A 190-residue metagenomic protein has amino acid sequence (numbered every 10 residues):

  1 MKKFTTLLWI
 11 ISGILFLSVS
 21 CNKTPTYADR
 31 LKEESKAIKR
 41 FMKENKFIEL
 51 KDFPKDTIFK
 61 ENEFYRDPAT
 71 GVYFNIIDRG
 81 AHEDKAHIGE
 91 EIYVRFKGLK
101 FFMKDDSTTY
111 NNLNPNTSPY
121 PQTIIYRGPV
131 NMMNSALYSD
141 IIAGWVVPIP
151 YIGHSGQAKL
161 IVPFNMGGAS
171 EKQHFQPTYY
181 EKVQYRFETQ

Functional and structural regions predicted by a protein language model:
M1-C21: Sec-dependent bacterial lipoprotein signal peptides
C21-Q190: Cross-family detector of peptidyl-prolyl cis-trans isomerase
